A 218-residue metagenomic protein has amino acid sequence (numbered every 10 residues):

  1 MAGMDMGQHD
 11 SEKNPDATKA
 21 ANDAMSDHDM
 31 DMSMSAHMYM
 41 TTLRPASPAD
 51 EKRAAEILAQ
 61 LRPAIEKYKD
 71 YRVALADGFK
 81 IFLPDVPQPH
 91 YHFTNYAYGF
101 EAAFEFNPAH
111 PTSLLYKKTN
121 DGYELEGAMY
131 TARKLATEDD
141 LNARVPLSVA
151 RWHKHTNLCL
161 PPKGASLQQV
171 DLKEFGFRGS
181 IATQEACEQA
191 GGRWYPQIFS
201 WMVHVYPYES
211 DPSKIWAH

Functional and structural regions predicted by a protein language model:
M1-D27: Compositionally biased, proline/threonine/alanine/serine-rich low-complexity intrinsically disordered stretches
A17-L114, K118-H218: Primary mode marks residue(s) on the alpha4-beta5-alpha5 output face of response regulator receiver
